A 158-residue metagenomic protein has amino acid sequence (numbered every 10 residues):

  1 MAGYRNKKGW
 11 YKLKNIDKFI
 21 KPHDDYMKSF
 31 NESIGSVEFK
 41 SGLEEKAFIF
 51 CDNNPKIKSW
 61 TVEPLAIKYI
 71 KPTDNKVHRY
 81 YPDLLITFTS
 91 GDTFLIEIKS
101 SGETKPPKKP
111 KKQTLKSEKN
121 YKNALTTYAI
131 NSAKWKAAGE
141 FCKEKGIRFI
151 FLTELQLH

Functional and structural regions predicted by a protein language model:
M1-H158: Electrostatic, structured charged patches in enzyme active sites and in nucleic-acid/phosphate-binding
